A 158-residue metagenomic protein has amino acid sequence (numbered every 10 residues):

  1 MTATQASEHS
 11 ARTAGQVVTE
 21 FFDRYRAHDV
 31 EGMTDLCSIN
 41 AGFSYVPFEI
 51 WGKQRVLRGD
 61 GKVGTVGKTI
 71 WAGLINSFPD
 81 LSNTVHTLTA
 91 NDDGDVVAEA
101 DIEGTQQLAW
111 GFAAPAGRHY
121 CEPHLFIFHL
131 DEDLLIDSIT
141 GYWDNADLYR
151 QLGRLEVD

Functional and structural regions predicted by a protein language model:
T2-D158: C-terminal and inter-domain tail/linker signature
